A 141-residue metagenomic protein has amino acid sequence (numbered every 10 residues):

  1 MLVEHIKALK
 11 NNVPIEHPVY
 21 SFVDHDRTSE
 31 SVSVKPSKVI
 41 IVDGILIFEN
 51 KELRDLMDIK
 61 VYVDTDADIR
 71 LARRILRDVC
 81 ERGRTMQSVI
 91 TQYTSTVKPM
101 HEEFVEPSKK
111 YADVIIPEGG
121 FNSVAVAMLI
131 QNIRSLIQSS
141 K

Functional and structural regions predicted by a protein language model:
M1-V39, I90-T91: ATP-dependent small-molecule kinase phosphotransfer cores that center on conserved nucleotide phosphate-binding segments
L2, I47-F48, N122-S123: Glycine-rich nucleotide phosphate-binding loop and flanking beta-alpha elements of Rossmann-like dinucleotide-binding
L2, R70-R73, A125-A127: Short, charged, surface-exposed secondary-structure boundary motifs
L2, V61, A112: Residue-level signal for inorganic ion chemistry
K10-H17, T65-R70, Q87, F121: Conserved Switch II/interswitch segment of TRAFAC-class P-loop GTPases
N11, K35, L76, K98-K141: NTP-dependent small-molecule kinase module
T28-R82: ATP-dependent NMP and nucleoside kinases share a basic, alpha-helical "lid"
E52, V61-V63, D68, R84-T94 (+2 more regions): Anionic, Ser/Thr-rich low-complexity intrinsically disordered regions
